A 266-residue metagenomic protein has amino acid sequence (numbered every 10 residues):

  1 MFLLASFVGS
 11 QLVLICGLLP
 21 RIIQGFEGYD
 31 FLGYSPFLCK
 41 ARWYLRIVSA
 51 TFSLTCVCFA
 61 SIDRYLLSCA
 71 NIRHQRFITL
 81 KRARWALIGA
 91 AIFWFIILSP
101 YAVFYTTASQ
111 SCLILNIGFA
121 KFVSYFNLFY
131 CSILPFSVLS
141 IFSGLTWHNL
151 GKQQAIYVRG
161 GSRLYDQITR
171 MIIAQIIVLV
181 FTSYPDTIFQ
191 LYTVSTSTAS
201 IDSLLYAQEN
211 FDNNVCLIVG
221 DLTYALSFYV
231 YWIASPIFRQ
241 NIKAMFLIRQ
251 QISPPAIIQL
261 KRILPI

Functional and structural regions predicted by a protein language model:
F2-S61, L67, K121, Y125-L128: Extracellular TM2-ECL1-early TM3 structural module of rhodopsin-like
L3, V8, A86, H148-D186: Intracellular effector-coupling site of seven-transmembrane GPCRs, centered on the ICL3-to-TM6 transition
V8, L45, G89-I92, Y130 (+4 more regions): Hydrophobic residues within alpha-helical transmembrane segments of multi-pass solute transporters/permease subunits
Q11, I15, F52, I88 (+6 more regions): Generic alpha-helical transmembrane segments of integral inner-membrane proteins, especially permease/transport modules
L18-Y29, S61, S68, L98-S109 (+6 more regions): Transmembrane helix-loop junctions and nearby membrane-interface residues
E27-S49, Q75-A83, F93-I141, T196-N210: Loop architecture of class A 7-transmembrane GPCRs
A50-A86, S235: Class A GPCR helix-loop hinge within the 7TM core
L139, I176-L191, F211-L260, L264: Seventh transmembrane helix
